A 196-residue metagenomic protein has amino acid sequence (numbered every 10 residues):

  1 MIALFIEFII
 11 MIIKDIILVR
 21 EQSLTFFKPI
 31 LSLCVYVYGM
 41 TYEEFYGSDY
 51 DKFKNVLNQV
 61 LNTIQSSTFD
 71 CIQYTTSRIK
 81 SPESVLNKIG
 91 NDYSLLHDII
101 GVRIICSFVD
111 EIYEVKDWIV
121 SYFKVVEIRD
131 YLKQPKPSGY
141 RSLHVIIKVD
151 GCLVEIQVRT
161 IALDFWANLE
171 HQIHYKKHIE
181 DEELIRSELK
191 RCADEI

Functional and structural regions predicted by a protein language model:
I2-I6: Extreme N-terminal basic, low-complexity initiation segments that serve as generic localization/processing leaders
E7-F8, K14: Generic alpha-helical structural signal
I13-I17, S23-I196: Nucleic-acid processing machinery
